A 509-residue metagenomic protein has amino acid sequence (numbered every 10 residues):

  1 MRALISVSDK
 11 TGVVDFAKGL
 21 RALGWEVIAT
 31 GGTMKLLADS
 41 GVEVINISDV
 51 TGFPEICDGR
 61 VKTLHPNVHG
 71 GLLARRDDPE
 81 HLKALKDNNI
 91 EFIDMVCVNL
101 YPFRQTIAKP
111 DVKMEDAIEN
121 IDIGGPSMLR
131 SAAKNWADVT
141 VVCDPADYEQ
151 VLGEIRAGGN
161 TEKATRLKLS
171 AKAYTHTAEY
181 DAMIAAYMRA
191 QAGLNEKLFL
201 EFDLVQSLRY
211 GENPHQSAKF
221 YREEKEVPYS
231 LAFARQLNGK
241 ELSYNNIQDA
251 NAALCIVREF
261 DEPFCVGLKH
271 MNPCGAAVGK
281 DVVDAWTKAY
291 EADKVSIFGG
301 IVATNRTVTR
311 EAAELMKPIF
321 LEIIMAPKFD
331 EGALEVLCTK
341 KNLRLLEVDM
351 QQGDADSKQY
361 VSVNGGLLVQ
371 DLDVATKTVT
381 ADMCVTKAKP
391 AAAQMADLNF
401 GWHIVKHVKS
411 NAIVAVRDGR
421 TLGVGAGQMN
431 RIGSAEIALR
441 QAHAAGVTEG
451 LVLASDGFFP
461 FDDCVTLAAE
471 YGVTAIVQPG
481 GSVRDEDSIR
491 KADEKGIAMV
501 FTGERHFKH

Functional and structural regions predicted by a protein language model:
M1-A3, M95, Y180-H509: ATP-dependent carboxylate/acyl-activation modules
M1-V50: N-terminal glycine-/serine-/threonine-rich phosphate-binding loop
V27, V44, V139-V141, L345 (+1 more regions): Hydrophobic beta-strand scaffold residues
G32-P102: Glycine-rich nucleotide/cofactor/substrate-binding loop typically near the N-terminus or early in the first domain
T33-L36, T51-C57, F103-Q105, S127-R130 (+6 more regions): Short gly/pro/ser/thr-enriched loop/turn and capping motifs at secondary-structure boundaries
R76-I123, R130-A132, T378, M383-A392: Active-site/ligand-binding-proximal alpha/beta "capping" segment
M128, N135-Y148: Mobile "lid/hinge" segments at catalytic clefts and subdomain interfaces of large enzymes
P145-A146, Q150-L198: Non-catalytic interaction/clamp surfaces of large macromolecular machines
